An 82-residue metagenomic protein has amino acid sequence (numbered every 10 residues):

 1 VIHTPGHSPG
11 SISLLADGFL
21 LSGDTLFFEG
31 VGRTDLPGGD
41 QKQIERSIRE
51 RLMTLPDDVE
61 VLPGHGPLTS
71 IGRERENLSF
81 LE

Functional and structural regions predicted by a protein language model:
H3, S8-E82: Metallo-beta-lactamase
